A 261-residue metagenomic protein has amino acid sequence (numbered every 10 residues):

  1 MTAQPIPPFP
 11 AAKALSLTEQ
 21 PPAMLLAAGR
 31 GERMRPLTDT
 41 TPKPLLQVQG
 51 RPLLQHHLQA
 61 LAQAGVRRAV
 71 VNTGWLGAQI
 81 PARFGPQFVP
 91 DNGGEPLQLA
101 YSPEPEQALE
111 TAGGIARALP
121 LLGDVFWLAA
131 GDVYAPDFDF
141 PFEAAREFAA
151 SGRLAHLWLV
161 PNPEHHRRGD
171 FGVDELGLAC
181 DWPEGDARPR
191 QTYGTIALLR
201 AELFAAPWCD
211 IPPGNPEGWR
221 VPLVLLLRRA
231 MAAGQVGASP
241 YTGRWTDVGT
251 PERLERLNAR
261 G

Functional and structural regions predicted by a protein language model:
T2-L25, R33, Q47, R51-A130 (+3 more regions): Conserved N-terminal catalytic core of the sugar/cofactor nucleotidyltransferase
G31-R35, H166: Short N-terminal binding/cap micro-motifs at the start of the first secondary-structure element
D39-K43: Short alpha-helical oligomerization interface
P44, Q98-A100, L154, L178 (+1 more regions): Conserved beta-strand segments of alpha/beta enzyme cores
F126-W127, Y134, F138-A149, P163-E164 (+1 more regions): Catalytic-core segments of class I nucleotidyltransferases/pyrophosphorylases that form NMP-activated intermediates
A155-D170: Short beta-strand-to-loop element that shapes/binds the nucleotide-sugar donor at the catalytic cleft/hinge
G172-L178: Short acidic-glycine loop/turn motifs at beta-strand connectors
